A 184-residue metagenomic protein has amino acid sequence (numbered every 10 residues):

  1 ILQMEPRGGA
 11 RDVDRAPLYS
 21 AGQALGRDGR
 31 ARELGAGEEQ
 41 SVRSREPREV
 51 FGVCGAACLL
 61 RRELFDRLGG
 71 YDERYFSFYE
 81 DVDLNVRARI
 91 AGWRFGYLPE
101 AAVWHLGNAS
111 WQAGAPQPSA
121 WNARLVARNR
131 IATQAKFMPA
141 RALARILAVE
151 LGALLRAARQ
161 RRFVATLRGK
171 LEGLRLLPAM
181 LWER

Functional and structural regions predicted by a protein language model:
I1-S77, V82, A91: Acidic/His-rich active-site region of diverse nucleotide-sugar glycosyltransferases
G29-A31, S44, V86, N129 (+1 more regions): Short, intrinsically disordered low-complexity segments
C54, V86, P99: A cytosolic small-molecule/anion-sensing beta-strand core signal
E63, V86, A132: Surface-exposed charge patches
D83-R87, V103: Short active-site alpha-helical segment characteristic of glycosyltransferases and processive polysaccharide synthases
A91-W182: Active-site-adjacent helix/loop segment of glycosyltransferases that harbors family-specific signature motifs
